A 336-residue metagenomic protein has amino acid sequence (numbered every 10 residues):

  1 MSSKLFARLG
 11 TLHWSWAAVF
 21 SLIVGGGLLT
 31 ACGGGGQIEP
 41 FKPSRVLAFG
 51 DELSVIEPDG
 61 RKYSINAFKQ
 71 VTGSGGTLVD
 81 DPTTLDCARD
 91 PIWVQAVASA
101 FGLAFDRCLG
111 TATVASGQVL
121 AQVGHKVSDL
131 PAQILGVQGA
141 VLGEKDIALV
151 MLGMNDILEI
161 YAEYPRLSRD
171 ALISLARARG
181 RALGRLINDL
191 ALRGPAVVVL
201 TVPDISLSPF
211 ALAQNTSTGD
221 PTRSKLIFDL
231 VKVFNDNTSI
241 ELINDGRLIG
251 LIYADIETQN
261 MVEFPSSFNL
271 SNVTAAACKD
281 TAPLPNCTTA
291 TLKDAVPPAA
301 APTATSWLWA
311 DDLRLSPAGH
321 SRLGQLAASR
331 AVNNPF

Functional and structural regions predicted by a protein language model:
M1-T30: Sec-dependent bacterial lipoprotein signal peptides
C32-F336: Conserved active-site regions of diverse hydrolases
